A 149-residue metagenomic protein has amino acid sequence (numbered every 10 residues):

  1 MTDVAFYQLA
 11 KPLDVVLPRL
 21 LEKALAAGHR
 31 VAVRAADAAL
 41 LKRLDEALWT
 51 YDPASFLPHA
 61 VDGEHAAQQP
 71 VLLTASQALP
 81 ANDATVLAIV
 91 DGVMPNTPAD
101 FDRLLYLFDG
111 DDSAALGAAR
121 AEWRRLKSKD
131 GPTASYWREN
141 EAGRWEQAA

Functional and structural regions predicted by a protein language model:
M1-E46: Long, hydrophobic N-terminal alpha-helical segment
T2-V4, A24-R30, V93-N96, A121-K129 (+2 more regions): ASCE RecA-like P-loop NTPase motor cores that couple ATP hydrolysis to mechanical translocation on nucleic acids
L9, A35-A38, I89-G92, D109-G110: Structural motif
P12-D14, E64-H65, A78-A81, E141-W145: A short acidic, often aromatic-flanked loop/helix-cap motif at beta-alpha or helix-coil junctions that lines enzyme
G28, F101-R103: Short glycine-/polar-rich loops that comprise or flank the Walker A/P-loop and associated switch/sensor motifs
A47-V90: Helix-adjacent hinge/juxtasegments
L79-A84, P95-F101: Short loop/helix-cap segments at secondary-structure boundaries that form the rim of catalytic
R103-A149: Glycine-rich, aromatic-bearing surface loops/beta-hairpins
